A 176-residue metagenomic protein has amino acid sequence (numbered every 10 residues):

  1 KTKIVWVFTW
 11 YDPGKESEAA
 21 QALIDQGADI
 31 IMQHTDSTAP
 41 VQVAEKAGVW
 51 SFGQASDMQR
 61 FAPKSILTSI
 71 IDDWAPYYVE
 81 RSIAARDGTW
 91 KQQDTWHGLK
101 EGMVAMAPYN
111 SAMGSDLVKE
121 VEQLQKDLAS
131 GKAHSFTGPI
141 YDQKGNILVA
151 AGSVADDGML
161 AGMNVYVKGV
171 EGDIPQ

Functional and structural regions predicted by a protein language model:
K1-Q176: A residue-level marker of the well-folded mature domains of exported/periplasmic proteins
